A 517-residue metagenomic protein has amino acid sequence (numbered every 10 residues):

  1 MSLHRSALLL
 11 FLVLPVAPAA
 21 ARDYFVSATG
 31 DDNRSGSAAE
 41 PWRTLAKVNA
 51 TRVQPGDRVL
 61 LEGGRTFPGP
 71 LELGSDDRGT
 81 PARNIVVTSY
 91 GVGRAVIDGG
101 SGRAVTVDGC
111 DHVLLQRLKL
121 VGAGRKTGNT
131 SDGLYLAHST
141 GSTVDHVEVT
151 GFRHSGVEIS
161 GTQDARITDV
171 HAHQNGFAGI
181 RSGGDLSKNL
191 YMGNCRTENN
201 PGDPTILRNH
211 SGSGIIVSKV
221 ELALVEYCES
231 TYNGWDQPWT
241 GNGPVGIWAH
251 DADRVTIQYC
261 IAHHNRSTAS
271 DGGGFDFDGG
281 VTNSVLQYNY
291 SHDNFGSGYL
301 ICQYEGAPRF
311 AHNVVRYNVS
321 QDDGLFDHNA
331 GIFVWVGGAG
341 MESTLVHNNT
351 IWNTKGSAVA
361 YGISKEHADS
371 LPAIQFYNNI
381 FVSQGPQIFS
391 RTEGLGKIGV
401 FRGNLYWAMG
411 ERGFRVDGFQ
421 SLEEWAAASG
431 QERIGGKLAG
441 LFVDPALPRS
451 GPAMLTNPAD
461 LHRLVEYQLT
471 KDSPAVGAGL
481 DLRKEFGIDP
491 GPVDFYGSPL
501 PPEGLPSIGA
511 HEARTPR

Functional and structural regions predicted by a protein language model:
S6-P15: Bacterial N-terminal signal peptides
A19-A21: Boundary at the C-terminal end of the N-terminal hydrophobic targeting segment
V26-E62, T66-P68, E72, G102-A104 (+4 more regions): Acidic Gly/Asp/Thr-rich repetitive segments characteristic of extracellular carbohydrate-active and adhesion proteins
A46, T51-P55, L60, T66-V86 (+6 more regions): Extracellular beta-strand-rich solenoid/capping regions of secreted or surface-exposed proteins that bind or remodel
G69-G74, A82, Y288-S291, Y304-V465: Predominantly extracellular beta-rich ligand-binding scaffolds that present long acidic/polar faces for carbohydrate
E72-S75, G99-T106, T127-L136, G151-E158 (+8 more regions): Extracellular beta-strand/beta-solenoid scaffold signature
N84, Y90-R94, D111-G122, T140-G151 (+14 more regions): Right-handed parallel beta-helix
E424-T515: C-terminal accessory segments
